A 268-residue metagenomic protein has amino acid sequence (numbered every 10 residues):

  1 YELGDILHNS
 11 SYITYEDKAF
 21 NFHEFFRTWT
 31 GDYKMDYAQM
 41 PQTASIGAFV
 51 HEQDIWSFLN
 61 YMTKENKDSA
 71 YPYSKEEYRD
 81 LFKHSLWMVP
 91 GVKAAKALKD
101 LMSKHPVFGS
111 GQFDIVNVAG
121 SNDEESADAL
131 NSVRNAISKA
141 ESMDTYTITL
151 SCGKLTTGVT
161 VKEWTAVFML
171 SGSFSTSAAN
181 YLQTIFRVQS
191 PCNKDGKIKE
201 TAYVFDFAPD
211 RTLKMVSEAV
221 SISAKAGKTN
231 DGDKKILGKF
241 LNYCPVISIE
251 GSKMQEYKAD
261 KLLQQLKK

Functional and structural regions predicted by a protein language model:
Y1-I6, P90, S121, F207-D210: Structured loops at beta-to-helix junctions and adjacent beta-edge loops in soluble globular domains
Y1-S85: Interdomain helical connector at the RecA1-RecA2 junction of SF1/SF2 helicase-like NTPases
K18-N21, W29, M88, K99-S103 (+3 more regions): "Short basic amphipathic alpha-helical interaction patches in structured regions
T28, M35-Y61, D210-K268: Long, largely alpha-helical accessory region at the distal end of helicase-like NTP-driven motors
S69-Y73, D100, C152-K154: Short alpha-helical segments and helix-capping/turn motifs at coil-helix boundaries
S74-S103: Conserved strand-helix element at the start of the C-terminal RecA-like helicase core
H105-F108: Short loop/turn segments immediately following beta-strands, especially the blade-tip and inter-blade linker loops
D114-N230: Conserved RecA-like P-loop NTPase helicase motor core
